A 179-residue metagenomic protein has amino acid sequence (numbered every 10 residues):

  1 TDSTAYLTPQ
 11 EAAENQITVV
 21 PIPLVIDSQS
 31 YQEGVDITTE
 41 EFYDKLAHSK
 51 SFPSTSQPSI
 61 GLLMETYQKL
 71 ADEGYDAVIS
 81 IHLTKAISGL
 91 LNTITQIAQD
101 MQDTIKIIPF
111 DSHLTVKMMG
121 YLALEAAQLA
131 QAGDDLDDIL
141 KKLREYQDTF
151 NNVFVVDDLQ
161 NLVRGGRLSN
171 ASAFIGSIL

Functional and structural regions predicted by a protein language model:
T1, S80-T84, D111: Short beta-strand segments
T1-S59: N-terminal glycine-rich anion-binding loop in soluble enzyme alpha/beta folds
T4-T18, I22-V25, Q29, E73 (+3 more regions): Mixed-charge interfacial surface used for oligomerization/domain docking and macromolecular partner engagement
D44-S49, Y67, A127-L129: A general structural signal for short secondary-structure boundary/capping elements
L46-S49, L70, L143-Y146: Alpha-helix boundary/capping residues
S49, P53, I81, F150-D157: Short secondary-structure junctions and interdomain/linker hinges
Q57-G61, D157-D158: Short coil/turn segments at secondary-structure boundaries
L62-I94: N-terminal glycine-rich phosphate/adenylate-binding segment common to multiple enzyme folds
